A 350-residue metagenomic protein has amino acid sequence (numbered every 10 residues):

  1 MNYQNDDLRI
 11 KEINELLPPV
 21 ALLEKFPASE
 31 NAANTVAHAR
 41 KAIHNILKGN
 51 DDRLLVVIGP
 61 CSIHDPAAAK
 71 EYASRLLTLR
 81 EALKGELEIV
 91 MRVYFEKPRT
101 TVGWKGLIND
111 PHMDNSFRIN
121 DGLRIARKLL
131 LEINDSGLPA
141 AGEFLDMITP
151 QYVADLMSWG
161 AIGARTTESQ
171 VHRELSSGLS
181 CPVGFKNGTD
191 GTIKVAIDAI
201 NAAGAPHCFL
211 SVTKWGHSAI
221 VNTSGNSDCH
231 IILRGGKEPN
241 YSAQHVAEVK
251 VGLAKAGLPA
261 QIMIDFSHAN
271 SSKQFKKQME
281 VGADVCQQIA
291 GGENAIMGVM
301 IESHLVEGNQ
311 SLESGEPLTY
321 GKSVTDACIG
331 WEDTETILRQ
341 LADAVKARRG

Functional and structural regions predicted by a protein language model:
N2-D6, E86-Y241, H245-V246, H268-A269 (+7 more regions): Active-site-facing alpha/beta catalytic cores
R9-K48: N- or domain-start disorder-to-order transition segments that initiate the globular core
P19-P27, T223-G235, L318: Gly-rich Lys/Arg/Thr-decorated short loops/hinges at beta-loop-alpha junctions or inter-strand turns that position
L47-N50, T78-K84, K128-G137, N222-T223 (+1 more regions): Acidic (Asp/Glu)-rich catalytic clusters
L55-A68, D326: Conserved phosphate/anionic-ligand binding catalytic regions in large, soluble enzymes, centered on
G59, I264, G330: Conserved, mostly hydrophobic/aromatic
P66-T78, T101-I108: Glycine-rich loop at the start of a catalytic domain that most often binds anionic cofactors/ligands
H304-A347: Internal helix-turn-beta structural module
